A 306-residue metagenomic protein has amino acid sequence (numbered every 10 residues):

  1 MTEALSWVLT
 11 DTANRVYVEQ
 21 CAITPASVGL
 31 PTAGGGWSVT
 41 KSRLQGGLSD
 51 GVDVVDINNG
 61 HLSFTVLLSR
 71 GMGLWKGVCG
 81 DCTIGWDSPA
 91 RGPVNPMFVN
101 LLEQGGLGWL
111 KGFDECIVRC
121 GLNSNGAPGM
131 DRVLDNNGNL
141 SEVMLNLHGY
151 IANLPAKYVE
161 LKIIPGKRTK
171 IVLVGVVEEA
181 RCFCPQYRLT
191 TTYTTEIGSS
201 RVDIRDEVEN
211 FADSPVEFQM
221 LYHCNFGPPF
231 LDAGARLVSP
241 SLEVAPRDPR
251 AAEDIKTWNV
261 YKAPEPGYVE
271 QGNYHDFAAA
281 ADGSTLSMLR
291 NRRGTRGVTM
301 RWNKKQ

Functional and structural regions predicted by a protein language model:
M1-I197, R201-D203, F226-G234, S239-A263 (+1 more regions): Surface-exposed acidic/polar loop and edge beta-strand patches at domain peripheries
V66, E207-A212: Asparagine-centered strand-capping/turn motif at beta-strand->loop junctions
G77-V78, S214-L221: Short, hydrophobic/aromatic beta-strand segments
Y187, Y222, N273-H275: Aromatic side chains
D206-E207, C224: Generic detector of well-ordered alpha-helical packing
N210-D213, G227-P229: Short coil/turn motifs at secondary-structure junctions
Q271-D276, A281: Surface beta-strand/loop "capping" patches
